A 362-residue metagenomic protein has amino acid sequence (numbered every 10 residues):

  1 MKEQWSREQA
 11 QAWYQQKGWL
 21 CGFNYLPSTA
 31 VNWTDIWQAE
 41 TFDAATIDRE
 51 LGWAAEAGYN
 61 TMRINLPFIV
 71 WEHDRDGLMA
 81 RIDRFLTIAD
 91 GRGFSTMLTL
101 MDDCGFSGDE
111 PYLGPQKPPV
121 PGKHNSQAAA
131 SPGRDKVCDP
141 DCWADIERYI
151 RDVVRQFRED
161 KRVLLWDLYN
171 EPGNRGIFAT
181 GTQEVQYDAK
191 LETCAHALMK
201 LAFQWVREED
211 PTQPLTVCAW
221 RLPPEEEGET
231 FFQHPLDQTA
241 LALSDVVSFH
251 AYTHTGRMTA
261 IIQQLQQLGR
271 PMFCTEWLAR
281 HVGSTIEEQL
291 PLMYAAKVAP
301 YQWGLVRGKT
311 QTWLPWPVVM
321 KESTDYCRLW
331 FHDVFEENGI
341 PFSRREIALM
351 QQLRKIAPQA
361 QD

Functional and structural regions predicted by a protein language model:
M1-S244, H250, T255-R257, L268 (+6 more regions): Active-site mouth of glycoside hydrolases
I261: Conserved catalytic-core segment of NTP-binding enzymes
F273, Y301: Conserved Rossmann-like nucleotide-binding pocket used by diverse enzymes that bind dinucleotide cofactors
Q289: Short active-site alpha-helical segment characteristic of glycosyltransferases and processive polysaccharide synthases
L292: Short, acidic, metal-binding catalytic loop of nucleotide-sugar glycosyltransferases
A348-D362: Catalytic domains of carbohydrate-active enzymes that cleave complex glycans
